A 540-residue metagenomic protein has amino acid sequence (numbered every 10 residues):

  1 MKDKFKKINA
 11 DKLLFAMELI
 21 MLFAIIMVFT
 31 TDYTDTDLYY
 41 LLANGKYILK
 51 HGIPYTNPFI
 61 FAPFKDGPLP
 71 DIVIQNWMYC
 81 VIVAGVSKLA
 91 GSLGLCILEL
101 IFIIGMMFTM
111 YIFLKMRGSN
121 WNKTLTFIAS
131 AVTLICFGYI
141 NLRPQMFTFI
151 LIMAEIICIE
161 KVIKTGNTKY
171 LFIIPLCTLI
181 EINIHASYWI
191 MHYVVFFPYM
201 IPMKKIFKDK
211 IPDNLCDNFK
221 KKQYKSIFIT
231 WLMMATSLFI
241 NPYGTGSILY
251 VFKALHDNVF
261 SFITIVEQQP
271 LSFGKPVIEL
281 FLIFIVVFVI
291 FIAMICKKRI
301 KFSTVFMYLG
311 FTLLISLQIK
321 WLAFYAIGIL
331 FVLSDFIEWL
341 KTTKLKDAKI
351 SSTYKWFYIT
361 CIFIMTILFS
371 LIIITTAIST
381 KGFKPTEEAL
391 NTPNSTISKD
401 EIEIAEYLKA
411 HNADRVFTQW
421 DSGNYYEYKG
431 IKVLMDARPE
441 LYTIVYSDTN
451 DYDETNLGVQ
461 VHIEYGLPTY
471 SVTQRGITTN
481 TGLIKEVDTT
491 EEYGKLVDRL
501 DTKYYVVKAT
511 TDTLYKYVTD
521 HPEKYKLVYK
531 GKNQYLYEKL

Functional and structural regions predicted by a protein language model:
Y33-D37, L49-P54, A186-C296, A326: Transmembrane catalytic cores of multi-pass membrane glycosyltransferases and polysaccharide-assembly enzymes
F64-L93, I97: Short hydrophobic/aromatic helix or loop-helix immediately within or flanking a transmembrane segment in polytopic
I97-G118: Transmembrane-helix motifs of polytopic, lipid-linked glycan transferases
T109-I112, V132-I135, F147-T165, F197-M203: Specific aromatic-rich, kink-prone transmembrane helix
Y139-F147: Short acidic/glycine- and proline-prone juxtamembrane loop motifs at membrane-interface regions of multi-pass membrane
C158-L179, K225-I229, R299-L309: Short hydrophobic alpha-helices at membrane interfaces in multi-pass membrane enzymes
D347-K409, G423-N424, K429, P439-L441 (+5 more regions): Membrane-proximal, lumen/periplasm-facing interface regions of secretory-pathway glyco- and lipid-modifying enzymes
E406-T449, D498, T502-T510, Y537: Short periplasmic/luminal acceptor-recognition loop of GT-C membrane glycosyltransferases, typified by
